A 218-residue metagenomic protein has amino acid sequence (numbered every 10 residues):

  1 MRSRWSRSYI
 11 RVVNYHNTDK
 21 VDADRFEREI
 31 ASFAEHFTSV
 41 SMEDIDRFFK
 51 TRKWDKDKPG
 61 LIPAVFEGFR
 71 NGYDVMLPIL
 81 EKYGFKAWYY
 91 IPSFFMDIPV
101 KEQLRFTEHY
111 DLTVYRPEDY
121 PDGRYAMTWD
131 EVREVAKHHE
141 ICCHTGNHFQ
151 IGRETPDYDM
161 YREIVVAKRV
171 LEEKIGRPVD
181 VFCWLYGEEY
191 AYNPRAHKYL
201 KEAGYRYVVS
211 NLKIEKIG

Functional and structural regions predicted by a protein language model:
M1-A64, R70, P156-G218: C-terminal active-site subregion of NodB/CE4 polysaccharide deacetylases
V13-H16, K58-L61, E81-Y190, I214: Metal-dependent polysaccharide deacetylase catalytic core of the NodB/CE4 family, i.e., the active-site-bearing domain
R28-H36, I79-Y83, H138: A short, Lys/Arg-enriched amphipathic alpha-helix followed by its capping loop at the start of a domain
F69-R70, N147: Short active-site segment of divalent metal-dependent hydrolases/proteases that encodes the spacing between
G72-V75: Short alpha-helical segments and helix-capping/turn motifs at coil-helix boundaries
